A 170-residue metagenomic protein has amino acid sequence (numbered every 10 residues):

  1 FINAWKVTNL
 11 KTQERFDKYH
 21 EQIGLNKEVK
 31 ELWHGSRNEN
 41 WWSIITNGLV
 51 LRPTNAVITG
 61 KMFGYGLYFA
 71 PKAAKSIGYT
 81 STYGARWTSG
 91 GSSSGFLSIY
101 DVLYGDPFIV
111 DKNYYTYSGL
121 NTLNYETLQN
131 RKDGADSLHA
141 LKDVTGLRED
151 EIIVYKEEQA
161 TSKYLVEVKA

Functional and structural regions predicted by a protein language model:
F1-I23: Extended, H/D-rich, highly charged conserved domains that either
D17-A170: Segments that shape or occlude catalytic/ligand-binding pockets
